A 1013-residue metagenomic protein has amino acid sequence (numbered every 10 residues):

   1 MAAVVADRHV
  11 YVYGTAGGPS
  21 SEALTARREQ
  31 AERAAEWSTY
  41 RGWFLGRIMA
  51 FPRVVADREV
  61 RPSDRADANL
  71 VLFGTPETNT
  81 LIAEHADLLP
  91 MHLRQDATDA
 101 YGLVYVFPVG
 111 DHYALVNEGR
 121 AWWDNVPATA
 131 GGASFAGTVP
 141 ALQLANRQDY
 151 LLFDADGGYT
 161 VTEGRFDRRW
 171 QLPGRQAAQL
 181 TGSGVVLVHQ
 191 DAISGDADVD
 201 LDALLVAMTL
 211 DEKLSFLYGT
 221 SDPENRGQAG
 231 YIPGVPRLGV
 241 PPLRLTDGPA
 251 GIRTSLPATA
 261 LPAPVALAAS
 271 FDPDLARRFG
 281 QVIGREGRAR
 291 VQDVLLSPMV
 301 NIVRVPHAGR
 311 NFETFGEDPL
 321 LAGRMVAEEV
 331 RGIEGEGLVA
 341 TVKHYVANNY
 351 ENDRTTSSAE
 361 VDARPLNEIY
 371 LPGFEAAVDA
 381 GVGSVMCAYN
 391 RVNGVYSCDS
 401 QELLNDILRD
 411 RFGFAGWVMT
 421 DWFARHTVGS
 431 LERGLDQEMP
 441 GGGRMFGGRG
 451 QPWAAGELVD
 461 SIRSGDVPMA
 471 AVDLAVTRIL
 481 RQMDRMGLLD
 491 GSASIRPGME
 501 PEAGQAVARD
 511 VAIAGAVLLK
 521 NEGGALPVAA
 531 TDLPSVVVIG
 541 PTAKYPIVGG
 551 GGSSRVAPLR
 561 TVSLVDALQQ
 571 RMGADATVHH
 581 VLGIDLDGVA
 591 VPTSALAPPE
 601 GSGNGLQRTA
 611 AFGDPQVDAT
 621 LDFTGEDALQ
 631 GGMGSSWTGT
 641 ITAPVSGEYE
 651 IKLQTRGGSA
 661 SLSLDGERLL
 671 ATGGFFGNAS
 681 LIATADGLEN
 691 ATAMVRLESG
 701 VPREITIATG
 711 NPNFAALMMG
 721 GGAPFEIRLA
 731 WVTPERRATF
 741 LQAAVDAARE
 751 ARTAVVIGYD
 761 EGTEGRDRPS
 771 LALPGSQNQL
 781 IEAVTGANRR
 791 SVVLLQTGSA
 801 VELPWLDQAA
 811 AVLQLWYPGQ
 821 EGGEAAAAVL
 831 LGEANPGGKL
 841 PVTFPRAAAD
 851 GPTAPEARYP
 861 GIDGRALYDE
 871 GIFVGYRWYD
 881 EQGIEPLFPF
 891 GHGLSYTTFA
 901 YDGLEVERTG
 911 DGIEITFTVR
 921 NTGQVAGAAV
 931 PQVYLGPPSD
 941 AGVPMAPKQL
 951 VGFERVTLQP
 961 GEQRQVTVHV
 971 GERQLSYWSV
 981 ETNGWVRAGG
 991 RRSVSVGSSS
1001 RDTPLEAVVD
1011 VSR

Functional and structural regions predicted by a protein language model:
M1-V188, R278, A828, A834-G837: Solvent-exposed alpha-helical segments and adjacent loops that form catalytic or protein-interaction surfaces
Q95-G119, D124-N125, V966-H969, G989 (+1 more regions): C-terminal low-complexity, glycine/proline- and small-hydrophobic-enriched intrinsically disordered tails that act as
V188-W978, G984-V986, R991-R1001, R1013: Glycoside hydrolase catalytic-domain context in secreted enzymes
